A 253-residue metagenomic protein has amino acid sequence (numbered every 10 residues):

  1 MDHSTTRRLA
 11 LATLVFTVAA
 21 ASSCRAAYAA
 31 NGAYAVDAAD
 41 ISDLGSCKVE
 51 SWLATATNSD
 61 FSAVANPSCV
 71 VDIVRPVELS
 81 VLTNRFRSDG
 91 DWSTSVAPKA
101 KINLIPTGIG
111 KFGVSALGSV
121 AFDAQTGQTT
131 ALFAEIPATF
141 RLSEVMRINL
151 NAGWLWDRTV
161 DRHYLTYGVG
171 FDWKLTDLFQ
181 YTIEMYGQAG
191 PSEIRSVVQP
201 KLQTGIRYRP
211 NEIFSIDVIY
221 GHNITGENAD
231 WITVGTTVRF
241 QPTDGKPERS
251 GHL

Functional and structural regions predicted by a protein language model:
M1-A33, D244-L253: Cleavable N-terminal export/targeting peptides
A27-L253: Transmembrane beta-barrel domains of Gram-negative outer membranes and organellar outer membranes
